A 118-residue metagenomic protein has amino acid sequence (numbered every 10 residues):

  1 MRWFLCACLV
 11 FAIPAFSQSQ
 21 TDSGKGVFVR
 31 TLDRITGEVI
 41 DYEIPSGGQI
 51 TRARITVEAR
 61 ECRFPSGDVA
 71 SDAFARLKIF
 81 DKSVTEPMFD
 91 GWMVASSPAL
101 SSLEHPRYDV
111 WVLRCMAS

Functional and structural regions predicted by a protein language model:
R2-F4, F16-S118: N- and C-terminal low-complexity/disordered segments
A7, A12-P14: N-terminal signal peptide c-region/cleavage motif recognized by signal peptidases
